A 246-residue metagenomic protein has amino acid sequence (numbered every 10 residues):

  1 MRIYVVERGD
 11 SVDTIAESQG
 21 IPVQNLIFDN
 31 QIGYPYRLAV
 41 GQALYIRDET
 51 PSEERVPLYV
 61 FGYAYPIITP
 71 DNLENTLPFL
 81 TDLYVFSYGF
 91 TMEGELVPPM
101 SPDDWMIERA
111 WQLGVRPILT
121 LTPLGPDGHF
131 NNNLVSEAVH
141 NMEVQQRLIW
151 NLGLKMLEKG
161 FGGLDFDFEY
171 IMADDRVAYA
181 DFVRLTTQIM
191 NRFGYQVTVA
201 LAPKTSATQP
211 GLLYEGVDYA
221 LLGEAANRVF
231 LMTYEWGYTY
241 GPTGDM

Functional and structural regions predicted by a protein language model:
M1-G20, Q42-L44: Primarily a LysM-type cell-wall glycan-binding module
I27-Y34: Short acidic beta-strand-loop surface patches of small beta-rich interaction domains
E49-R147, N151: Glycan-recognition patch characteristic of GH18 chitinases/ENGases and related GlcNAc/peptidoglycan-binding proteins
Y59, F79-D82, L113-I118, K159-L164 (+2 more regions): Loop/turn elements at helix/coil->beta-strand transitions in domains of secreted/extracellular proteins
Y63-Y65, Y84-F86, I118-T122, D165-E169 (+2 more regions): A cross-family glycoside hydrolase active-site/sugar-binding cleft signature
Y84, R147-A178, A226-P242: Active-site groove signature of glycoside hydrolases
E93-S101, V177-M246: Substrate-binding surface in catalytic domains of secreted glycosidases
